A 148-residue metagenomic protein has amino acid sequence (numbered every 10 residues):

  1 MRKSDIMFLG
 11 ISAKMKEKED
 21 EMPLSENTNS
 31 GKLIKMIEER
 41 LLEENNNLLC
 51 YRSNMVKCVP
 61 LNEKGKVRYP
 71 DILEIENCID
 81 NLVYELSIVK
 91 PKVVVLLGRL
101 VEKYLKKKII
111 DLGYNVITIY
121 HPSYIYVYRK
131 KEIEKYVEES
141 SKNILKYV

Functional and structural regions predicted by a protein language model:
M1-K108, L112-Y120, Y124-V127: A polyanion-binding, active-site-adjacent surface
I125, K135-V148: Charged phosphate-binding loop/patch that engages nucleotide di/tri-phosphates or the phosphate backbone of nucleic
